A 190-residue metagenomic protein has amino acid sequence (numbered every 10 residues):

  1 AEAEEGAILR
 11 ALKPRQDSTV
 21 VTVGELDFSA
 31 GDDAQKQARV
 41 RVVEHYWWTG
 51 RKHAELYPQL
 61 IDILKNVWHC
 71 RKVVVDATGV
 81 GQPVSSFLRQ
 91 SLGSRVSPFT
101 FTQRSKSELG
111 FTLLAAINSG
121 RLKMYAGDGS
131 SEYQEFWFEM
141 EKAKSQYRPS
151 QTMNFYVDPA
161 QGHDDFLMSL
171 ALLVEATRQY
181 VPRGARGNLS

Functional and structural regions predicted by a protein language model:
A1-Q103, S107, F111, A115 (+1 more regions): RNase H-like, metal-dependent nuclease domains and their acidic two-metal-ion catalytic environment used
